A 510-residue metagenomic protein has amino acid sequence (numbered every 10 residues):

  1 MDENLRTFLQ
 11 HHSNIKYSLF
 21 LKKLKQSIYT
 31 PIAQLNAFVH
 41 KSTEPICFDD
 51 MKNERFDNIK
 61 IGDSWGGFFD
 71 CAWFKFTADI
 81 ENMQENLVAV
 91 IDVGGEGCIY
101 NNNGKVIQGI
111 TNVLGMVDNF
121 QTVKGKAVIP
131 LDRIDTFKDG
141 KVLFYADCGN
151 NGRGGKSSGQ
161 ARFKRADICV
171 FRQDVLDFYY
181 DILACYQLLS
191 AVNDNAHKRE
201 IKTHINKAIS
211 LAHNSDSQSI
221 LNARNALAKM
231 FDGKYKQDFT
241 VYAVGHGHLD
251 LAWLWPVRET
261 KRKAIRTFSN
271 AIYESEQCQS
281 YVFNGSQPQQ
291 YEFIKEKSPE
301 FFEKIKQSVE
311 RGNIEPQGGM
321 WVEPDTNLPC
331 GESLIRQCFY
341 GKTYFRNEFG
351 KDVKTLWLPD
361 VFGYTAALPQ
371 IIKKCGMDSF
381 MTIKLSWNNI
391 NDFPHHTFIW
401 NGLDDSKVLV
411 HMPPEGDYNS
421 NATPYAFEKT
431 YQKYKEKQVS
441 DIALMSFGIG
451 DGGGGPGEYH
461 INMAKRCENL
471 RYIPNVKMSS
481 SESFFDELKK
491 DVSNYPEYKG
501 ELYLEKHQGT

Functional and structural regions predicted by a protein language model:
E3-N53, I61-G62, G94-E96, N102 (+1 more regions): Catalytic-domain carbohydrate-binding cleft regions of carbohydrate-active enzymes
D49-K52, K60, C98-V128, N494: Solvent-exposed beta-strand/loop surfaces of large extracellular or lumenal domains
F56-D57, F68: Extended amphipathic alpha-helical scaffold segments
G62-E81: Short beta-strands within extracellular/lumenal beta-sheet-rich domains
C71-W73, K124, D139, D238: A general secondary-structure signal for short beta-strands and their flanking turns/coil in non-transmembrane regions
F74-F76, A89, F144: Hydrophobic residues positioned within well-ordered beta-strands of beta-sheet architectures
D79-G94: Surface-exposed beta-strand/loop patches in extracellular or lumenal glycoproteins
K126-T136: Signal that preferentially marks extracellular ectodomain short beta-strand elements of beta-sandwich modules
